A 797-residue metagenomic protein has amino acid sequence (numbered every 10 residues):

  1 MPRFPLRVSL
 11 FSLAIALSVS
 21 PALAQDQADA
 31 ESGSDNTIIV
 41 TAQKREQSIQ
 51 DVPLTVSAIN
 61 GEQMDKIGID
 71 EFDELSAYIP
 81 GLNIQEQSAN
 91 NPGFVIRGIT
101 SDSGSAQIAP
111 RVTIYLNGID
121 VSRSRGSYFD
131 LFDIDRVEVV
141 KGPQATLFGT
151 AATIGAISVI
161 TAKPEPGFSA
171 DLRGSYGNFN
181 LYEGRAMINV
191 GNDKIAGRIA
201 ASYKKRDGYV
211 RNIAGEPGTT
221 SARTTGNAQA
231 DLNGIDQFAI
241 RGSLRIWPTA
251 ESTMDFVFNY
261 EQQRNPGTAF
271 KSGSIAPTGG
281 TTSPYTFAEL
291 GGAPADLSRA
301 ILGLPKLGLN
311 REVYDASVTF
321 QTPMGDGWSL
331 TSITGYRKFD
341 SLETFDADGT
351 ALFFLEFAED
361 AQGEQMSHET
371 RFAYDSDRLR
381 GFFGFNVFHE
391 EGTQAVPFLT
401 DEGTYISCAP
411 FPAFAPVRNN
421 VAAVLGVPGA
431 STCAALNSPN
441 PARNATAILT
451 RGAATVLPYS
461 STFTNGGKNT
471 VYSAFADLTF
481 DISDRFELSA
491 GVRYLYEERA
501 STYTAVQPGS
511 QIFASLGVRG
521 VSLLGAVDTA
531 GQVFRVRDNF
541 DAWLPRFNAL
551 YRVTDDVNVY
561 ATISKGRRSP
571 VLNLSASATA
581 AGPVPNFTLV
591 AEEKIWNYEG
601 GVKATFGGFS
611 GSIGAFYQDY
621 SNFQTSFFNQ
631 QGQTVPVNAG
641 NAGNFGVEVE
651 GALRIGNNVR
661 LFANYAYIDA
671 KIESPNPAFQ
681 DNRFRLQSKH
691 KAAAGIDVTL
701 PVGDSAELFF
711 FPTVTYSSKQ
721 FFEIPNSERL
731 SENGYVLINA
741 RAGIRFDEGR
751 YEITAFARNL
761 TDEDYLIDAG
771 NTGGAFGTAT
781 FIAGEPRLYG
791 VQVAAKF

Functional and structural regions predicted by a protein language model:
M1-I67, D73-Y78, A250, A316 (+2 more regions): N-terminal Sec signal peptide and the immediately downstream disordered periplasmic leader that contains the TonB box
F72, G93-V95, Y115, A151-G174 (+1 more regions): N-terminal periplasmic accessory domains that precede and gate Gram-negative outer-membrane beta-barrel machines
S169, Y176-R206, V210, G215-T268 (+8 more regions): Transmembrane beta-barrel wall of Gram-negative outer-membrane proteins
R206, D315-P323, S329-F345, R552 (+6 more regions): Membrane-embedded beta-barrel scaffold of Gram-negative outer-membrane proteins
G208-D231, T268-L302, D346-E356, P397-T462 (+7 more regions): Solvent-exposed loop segments that connect transmembrane elements
Q229, I235-G384, F388-A395, S610-S612: Outer-membrane beta-barrel domain signature, strongest for Gram-negative TonB-dependent receptors and also present
R380, D484-L488, S610, A615-Y620 (+2 more regions): Gram-negative outer-membrane beta-barrel transporters
Y405, G656, T715-E723, I744-F797: C-terminal beta-signal and adjacent terminal beta-strands/loops of Gram-negative outer-membrane beta-barrel proteins
